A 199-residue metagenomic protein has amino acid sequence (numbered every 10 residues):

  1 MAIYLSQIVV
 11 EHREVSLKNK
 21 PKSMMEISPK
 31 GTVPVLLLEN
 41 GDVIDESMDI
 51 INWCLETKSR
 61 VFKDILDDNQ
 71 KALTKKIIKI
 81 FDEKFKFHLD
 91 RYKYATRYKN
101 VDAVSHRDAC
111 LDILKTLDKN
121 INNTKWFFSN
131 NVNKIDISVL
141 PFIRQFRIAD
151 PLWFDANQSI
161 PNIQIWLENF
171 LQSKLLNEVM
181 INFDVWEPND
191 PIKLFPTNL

Functional and structural regions predicted by a protein language model:
M1-D118, N122-F127, F195-N198: GST-like domain detector, emphasizing the conserved glutathione-binding G-site in the N-terminal thioredoxin-like
T57-V61, A149, S173: Phosphate/oxyanion-binding loops and surfaces in catalytic or ligand/nucleic-acid-binding neighborhoods
S105-I113, N157-Q172: Extended, well-ordered alpha-helical scaffold segments
K119-N130, K174-M180: Surface-exposed helix-capping loop/turn segments at secondary-structure junctions
F127-L152, A156-S159, F170: GST superfamily/GST-like fold recognition
N169-P188: Charged/polar, low-hydrophobicity segments characteristic of intrinsically disordered regions and flexible loops
F183-L199: Acidic/histidine-enriched, glycine/proline-rich intrinsically disordered or flexible terminal extensions
